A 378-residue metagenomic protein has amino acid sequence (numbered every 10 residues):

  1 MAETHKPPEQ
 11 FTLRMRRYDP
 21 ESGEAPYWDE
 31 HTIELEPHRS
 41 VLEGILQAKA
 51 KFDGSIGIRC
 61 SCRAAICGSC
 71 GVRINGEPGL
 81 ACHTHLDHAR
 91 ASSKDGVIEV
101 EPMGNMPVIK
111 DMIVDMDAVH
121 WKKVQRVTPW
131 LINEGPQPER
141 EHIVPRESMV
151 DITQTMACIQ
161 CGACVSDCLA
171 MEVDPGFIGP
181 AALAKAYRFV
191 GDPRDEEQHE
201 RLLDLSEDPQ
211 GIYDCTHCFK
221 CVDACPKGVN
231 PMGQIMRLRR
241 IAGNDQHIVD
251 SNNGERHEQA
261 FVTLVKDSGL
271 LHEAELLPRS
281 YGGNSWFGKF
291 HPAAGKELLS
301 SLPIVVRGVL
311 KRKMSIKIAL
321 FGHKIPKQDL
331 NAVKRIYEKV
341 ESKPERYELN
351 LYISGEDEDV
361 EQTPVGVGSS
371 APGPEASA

Functional and structural regions predicted by a protein language model:
M1-E3, A50-C60: Charged, amphipathic alpha-helical segments
P7-H31: Eukaryote-biased recognition of intrinsically disordered, low-complexity regulatory segments
W28-S40: Short, contiguous acidic and Ser/Thr-rich linear segments
P37-G54, G96-S354: Ferredoxin-type iron-sulfur electron-transfer modules in oxidoreductases and energy-metabolism complexes
G57, C62-G71: Short, structured protein-protein interaction patches enriched in aromatics and acidic/basic residues, typified by
I74-G76: Short strand-turn-strand beta-turns centered on an Asx-Gly dipeptide
P364-A378: Long, low-complexity, intrinsically disordered segments
